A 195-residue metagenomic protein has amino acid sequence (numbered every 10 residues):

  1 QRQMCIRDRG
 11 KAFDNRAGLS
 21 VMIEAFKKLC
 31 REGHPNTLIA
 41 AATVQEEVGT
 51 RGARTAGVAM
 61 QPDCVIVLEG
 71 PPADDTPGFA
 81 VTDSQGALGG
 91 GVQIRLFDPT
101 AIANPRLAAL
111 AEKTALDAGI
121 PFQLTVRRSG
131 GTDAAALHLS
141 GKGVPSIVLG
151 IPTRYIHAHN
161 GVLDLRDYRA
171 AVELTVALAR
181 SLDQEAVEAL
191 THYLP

Functional and structural regions predicted by a protein language model:
Q1-I6: Short, small-residue-biased leader/transition segments that mark boundaries at the very start of proteins
R7-F13, F97, V162: A short glycine/serine-rich beta->alpha loop
R9-E47, A171-L178: Alpha-helical metal-binding/catalytic segments enriched in His/Glu/Asp
A42-V48, G70-P72, R128, T153-Y155: Acidic, glycine-rich active-site loops and adjacent beta-strand->loop/helix elements that engage anionic groups
T50-R54, T76-A80, A135-A136, H159-G161: Short, well-ordered secondary-structure micro-motifs
A56-T76: A glycine-rich helix N-cap at a beta->alpha junction
P62, F79-I94: Active-site loop ensemble at the mouth of alpha/beta enzyme cores that anchors a bound cofactor
G89, Q93-V172, A177-P195: Active-site-adjacent substrate-binding region of metalloamidase/peptidase-like peptide-processing proteins
